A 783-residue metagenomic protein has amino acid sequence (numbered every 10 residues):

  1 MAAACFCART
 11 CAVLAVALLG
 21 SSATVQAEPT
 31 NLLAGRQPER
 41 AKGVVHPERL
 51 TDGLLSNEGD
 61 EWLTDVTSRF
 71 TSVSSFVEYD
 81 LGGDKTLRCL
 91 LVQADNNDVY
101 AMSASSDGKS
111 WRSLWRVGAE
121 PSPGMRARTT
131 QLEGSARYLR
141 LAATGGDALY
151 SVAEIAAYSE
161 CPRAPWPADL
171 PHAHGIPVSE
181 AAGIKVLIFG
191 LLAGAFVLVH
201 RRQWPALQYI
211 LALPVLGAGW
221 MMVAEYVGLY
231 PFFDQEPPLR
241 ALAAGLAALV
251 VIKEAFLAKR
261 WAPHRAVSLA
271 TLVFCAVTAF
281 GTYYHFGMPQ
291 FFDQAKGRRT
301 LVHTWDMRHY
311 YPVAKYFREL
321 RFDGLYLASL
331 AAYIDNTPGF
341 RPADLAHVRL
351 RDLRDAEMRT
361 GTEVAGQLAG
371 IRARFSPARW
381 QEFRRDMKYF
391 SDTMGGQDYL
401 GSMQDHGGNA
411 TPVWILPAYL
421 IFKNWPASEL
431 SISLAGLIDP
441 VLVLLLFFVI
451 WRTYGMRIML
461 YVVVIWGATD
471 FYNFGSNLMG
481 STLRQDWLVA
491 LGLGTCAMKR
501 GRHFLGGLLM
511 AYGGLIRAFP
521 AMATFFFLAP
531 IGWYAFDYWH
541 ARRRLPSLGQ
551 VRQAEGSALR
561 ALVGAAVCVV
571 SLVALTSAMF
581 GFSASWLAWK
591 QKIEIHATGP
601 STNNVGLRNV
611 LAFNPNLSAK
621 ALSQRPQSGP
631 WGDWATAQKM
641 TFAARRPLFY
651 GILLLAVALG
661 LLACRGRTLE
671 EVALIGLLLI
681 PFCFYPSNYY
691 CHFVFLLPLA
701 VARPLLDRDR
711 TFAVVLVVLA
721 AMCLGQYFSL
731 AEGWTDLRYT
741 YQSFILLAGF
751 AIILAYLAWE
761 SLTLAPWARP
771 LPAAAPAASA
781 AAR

Functional and structural regions predicted by a protein language model:
A2-A12, L18, A27-E28, L207-V215 (+1 more regions): Short, intrinsically disordered terminal tails adjacent to the first/last structured region
A27-D84, Q93-D95, R116-S122, E154-E180 (+1 more regions): Disordered, acidic Ser/Thr/Pro-rich linker "stalks" and the adjacent N-terminal cap of the next globular domain
R112-L132: Extracellular carbohydrate recognition and processing domains and analogous Trp-centered ligand-binding platforms
L141-A148: Short beta-strand-plus-loop segments that form exposed binding edges in beta-rich domains
A173-H503, I531-N688, F695, W767-P770: Primarily membrane-embedded glycan-assembly and transfer machineries that use lipid-linked glycans
M510-L515, A523-D537, L678, F693-V701: Hydrophobic transmembrane alpha-helices of multi-pass, membrane-embedded glycosylation machinery
V701-A777, R783: Aromatic-enriched
